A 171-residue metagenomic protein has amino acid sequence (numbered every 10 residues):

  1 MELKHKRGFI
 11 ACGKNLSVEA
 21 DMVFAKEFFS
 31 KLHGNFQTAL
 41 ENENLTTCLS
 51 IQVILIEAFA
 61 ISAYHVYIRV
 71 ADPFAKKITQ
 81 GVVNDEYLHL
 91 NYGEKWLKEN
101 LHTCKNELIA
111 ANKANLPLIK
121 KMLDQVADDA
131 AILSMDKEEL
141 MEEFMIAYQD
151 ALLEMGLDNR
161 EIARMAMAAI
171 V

Functional and structural regions predicted by a protein language model:
M1-V171: Non-heme di-metal
